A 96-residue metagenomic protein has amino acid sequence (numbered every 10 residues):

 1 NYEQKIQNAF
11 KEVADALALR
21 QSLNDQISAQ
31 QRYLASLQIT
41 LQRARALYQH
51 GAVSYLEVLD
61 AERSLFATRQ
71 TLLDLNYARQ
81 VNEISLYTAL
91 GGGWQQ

Functional and structural regions predicted by a protein language model:
N1-T71, A78-A89: Amphipathic alpha-helical coiled-coil segments
T88-Q96: Terminal intrinsically disordered/low-complexity segments used for targeting and assembly
